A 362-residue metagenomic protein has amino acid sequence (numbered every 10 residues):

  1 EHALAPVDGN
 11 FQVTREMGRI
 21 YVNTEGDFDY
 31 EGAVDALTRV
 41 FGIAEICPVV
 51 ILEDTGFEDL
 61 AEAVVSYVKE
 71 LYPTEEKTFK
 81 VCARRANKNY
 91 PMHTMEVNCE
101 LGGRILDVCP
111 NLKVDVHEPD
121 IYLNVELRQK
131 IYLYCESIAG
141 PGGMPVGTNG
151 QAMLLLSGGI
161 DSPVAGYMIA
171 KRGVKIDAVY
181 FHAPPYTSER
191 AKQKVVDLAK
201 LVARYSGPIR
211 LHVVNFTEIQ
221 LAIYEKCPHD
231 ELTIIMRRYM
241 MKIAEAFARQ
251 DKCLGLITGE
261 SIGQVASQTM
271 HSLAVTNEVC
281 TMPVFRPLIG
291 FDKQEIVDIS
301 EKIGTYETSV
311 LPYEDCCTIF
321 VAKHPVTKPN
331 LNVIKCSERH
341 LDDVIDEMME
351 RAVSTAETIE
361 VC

Functional and structural regions predicted by a protein language model:
H2-M153, P163-R210, Q250, E278 (+2 more regions): RNA-binding accessory domains that recognize and position tRNA/RNA substrates
G18, V214-I219, S261-I262, E314-K323: A glycine-rich phosphate-binding loop feature that marks nucleotide/adenosyl-phosphate handling sites
R104-I105, G142-N149, Q220-L221, E225-D298 (+2 more regions): Active-site adenylate/phosphate-handling loop in enzymes that bind or generate adenylated species
L154, A178-Y180, V213, T258 (+1 more regions): Structural beta-sheet core signal
G159: Conserved G/P- and acidic residue-centered "switch" motifs that form tight phosphate/ATP-binding loops in soluble
A199-K226, Y313-D315: A conserved beta-strand->alpha-helix junction
G304-P312: A short alpha-helix-loop-beta-strand transition element characteristic of N-terminal alpha/beta dinucleotide-binding
L311-C362: The feature marks non-catalytic terminal segments
